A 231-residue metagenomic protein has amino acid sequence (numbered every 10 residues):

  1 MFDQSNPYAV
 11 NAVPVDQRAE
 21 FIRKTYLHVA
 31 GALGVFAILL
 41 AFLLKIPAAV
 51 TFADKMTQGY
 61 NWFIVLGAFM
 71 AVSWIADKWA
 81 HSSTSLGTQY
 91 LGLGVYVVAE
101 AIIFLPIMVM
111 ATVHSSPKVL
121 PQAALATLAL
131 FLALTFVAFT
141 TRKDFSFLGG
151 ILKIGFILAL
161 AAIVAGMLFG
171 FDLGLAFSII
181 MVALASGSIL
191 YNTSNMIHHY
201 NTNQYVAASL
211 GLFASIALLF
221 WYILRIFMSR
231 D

Functional and structural regions predicted by a protein language model:
M1-D231: A hydrophobic alpha-helical transmembrane-helix feature that marks the membrane cores and membrane-interface segments
